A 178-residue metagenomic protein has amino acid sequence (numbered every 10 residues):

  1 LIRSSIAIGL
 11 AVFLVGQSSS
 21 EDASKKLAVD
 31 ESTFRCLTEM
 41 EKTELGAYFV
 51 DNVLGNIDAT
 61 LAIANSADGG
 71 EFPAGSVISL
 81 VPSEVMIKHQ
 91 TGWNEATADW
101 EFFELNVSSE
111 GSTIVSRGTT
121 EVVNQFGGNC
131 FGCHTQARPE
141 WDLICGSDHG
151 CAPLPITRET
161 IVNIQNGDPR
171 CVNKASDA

Functional and structural regions predicted by a protein language model:
S4-I6, I63-A64, E121: Generic detector of short alpha-helix boundary/capping microenvironments and adjacent low-complexity segments
S5-F13: Bacterial N-terminal signal peptides
V15-D22: Bacterial Sec-dependent signal peptides at the C-terminal "C-region" and cleavage site
D22-L45, G69-A178: Sequence context surrounding c-type heme c attachment/ligation sites in exported
L54-G69: N-terminal post-signal-peptidase region of extra-cytosolic proteins
